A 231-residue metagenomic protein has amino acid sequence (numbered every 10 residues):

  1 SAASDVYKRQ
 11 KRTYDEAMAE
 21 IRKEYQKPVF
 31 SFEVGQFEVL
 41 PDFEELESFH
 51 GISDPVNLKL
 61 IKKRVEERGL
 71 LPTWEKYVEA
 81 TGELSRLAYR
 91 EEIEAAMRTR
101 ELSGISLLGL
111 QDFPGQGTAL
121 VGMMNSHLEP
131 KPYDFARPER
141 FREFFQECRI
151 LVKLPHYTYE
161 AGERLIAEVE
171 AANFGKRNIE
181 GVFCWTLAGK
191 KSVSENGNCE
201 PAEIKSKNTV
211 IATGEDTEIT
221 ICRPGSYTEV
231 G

Functional and structural regions predicted by a protein language model:
A2-Y7: Short, small-residue-biased leader/transition segments that mark boundaries at the very start of proteins
R9-V182, T186-G197: Substrate-binding clefts and catalytic carboxylate motifs of secreted carbohydrate-active enzymes
L165-A171, T217-I221, G231: Buried hydrophobic-core signal for structured, non-transmembrane domains
W185, Y227-G231: A short tyrosine-centered beta-strand micro-motif
S192-T228: Intrinsically disordered, low-complexity Pro/Gly/Ser/Thr-rich segments with frequent PxxP/GP/PP motifs and embedded
